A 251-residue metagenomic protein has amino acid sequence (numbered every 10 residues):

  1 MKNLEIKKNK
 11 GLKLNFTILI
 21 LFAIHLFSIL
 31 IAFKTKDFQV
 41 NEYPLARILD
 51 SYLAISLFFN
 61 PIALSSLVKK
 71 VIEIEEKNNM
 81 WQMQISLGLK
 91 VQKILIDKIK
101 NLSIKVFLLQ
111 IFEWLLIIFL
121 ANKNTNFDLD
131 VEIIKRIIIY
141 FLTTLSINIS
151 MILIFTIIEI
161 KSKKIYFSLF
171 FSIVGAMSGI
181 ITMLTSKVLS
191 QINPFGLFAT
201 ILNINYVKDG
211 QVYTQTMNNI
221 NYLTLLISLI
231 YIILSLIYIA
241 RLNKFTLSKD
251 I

Functional and structural regions predicted by a protein language model:
M1-F22, F245-D250: Aromatic- and glycine-rich beta-strand/loop motifs that create alpha-glucan
K13-L14, K90-Q92, I133, K164-L169: Membrane-helix interface segments
N15-L26, L108-L109, Y231-I232: Alpha-helical transmembrane segments
L26-L64, K69, I96-S162, S172 (+2 more regions): Secretory targeting signals
A32-R47, L169, I173-I251: Terminal transmembrane helical anchor/hairpin motif
K36-V40, E73-E76, M80, L116 (+6 more regions): Membrane-interfacial segments
I62-E76, M80-W81, M151-F167, S228-T246: Transmembrane alpha-helical segments in integral membrane proteins
K70-S103: Helix-loop-helix units of permease transmembrane domains in multi-pass membrane transporters, especially ABC
